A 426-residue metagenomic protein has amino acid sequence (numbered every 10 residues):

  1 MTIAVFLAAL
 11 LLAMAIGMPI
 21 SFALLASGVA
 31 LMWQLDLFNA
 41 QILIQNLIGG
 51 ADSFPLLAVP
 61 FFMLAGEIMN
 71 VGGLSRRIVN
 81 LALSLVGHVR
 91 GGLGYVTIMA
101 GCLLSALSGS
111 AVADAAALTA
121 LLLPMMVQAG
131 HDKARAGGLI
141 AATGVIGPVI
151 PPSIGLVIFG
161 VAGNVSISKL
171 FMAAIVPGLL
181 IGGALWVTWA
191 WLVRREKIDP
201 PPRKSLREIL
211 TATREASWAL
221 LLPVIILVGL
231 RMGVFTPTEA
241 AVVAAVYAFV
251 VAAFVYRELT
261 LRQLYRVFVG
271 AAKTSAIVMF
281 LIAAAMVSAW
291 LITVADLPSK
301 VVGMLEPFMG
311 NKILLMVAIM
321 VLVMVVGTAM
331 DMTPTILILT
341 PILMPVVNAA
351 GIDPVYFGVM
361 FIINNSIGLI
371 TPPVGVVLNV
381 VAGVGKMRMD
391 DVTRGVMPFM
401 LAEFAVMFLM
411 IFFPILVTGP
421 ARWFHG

Functional and structural regions predicted by a protein language model:
M1-G426: Alpha-helical transmembrane segments of multi-pass membrane transport proteins
